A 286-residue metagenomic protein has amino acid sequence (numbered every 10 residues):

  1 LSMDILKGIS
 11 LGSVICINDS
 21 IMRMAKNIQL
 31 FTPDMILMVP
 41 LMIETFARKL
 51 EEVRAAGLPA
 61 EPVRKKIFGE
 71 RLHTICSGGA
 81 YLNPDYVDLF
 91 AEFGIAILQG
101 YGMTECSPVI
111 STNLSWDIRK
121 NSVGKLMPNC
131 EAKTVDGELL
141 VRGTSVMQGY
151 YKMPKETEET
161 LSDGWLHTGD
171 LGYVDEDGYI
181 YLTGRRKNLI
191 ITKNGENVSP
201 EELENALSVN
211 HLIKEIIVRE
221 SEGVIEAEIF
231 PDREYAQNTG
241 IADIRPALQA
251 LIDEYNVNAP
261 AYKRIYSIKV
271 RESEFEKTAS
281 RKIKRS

Functional and structural regions predicted by a protein language model:
L1-P62, E92: Conserved AMP-binding/adenylation subdomain of ANL enzymes
D34-L37, F46-I118, E131, K214: Gly/Ser/Thr-rich phosphate-binding loop
S77-G78, T134-V135, V141-R142, L161-D163 (+2 more regions): Thr-Gly-centered strand-to-loop micro-motif
S122-P128, G137-T160, Y179, E196-V198: Conserved ATP/PPi-binding loop(s) of AMP-dependent carboxylate-activating enzymes
G124, E131-T134, D170-V174, V218: A structural signal for short hydrophobic beta-strand segments in well-ordered beta-sheet cores
G143, G149, L171-A261: AMP-binding/adenylate-forming catalytic core of the ANL superfamily
V270-S286: Flexible lysine-rich "adenylation lid" loop at the C-terminal edge of ANL adenylation domains
